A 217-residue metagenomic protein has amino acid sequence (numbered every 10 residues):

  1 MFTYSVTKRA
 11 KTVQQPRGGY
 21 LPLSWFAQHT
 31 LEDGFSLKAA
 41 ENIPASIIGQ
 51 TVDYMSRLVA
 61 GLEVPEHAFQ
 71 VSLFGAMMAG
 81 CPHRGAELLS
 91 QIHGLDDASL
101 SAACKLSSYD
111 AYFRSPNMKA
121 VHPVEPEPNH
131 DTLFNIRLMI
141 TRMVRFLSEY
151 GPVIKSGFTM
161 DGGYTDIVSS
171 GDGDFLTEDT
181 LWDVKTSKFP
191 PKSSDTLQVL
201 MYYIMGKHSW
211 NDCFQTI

Functional and structural regions predicted by a protein language model:
M1-V168: Metal-dependent nuclease catalytic cores that hydrolyze phosphodiester bonds in DNA/RNA, characterized by
V52, L106, V184, V199-L200: Conserved short hydrophobic patches within well-ordered secondary structure
S169-G173: Short beta-strand or tight-loop elements that sit immediately N-terminal to catalytic metal-binding acidic residues
D174-K188: Conserved catalytic cores of phosphodiester-cleaving nucleases, focusing on short active-site segments
S187-F189, K207-H208: Short beta-turn/strand-loop junction motif enriched in small, turn-promoting residues
F189-V199: Active-site-adjacent loop/helix micro-motif of nuclease/hydrolase catalytic cores
L197-I217: Metal-dependent nuclease catalytic cores in nucleic-acid-processing enzymes, especially RNase H-like/related
